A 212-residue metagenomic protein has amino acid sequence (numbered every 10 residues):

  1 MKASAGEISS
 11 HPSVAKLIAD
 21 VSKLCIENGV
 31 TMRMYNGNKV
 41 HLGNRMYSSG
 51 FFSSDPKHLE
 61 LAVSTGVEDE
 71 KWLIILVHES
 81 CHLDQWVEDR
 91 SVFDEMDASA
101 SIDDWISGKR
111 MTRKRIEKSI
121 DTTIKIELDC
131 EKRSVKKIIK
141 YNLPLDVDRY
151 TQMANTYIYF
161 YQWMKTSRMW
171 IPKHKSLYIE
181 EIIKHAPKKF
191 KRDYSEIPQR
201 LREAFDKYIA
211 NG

Functional and structural regions predicted by a protein language model:
M1-V40, P187-N211: A metal-dependent hydrolase signature that marks the N-terminal structural subdomain at the beginning of catalytic folds
G6-E7, H11-V14, S22-L24, N28-W72 (+2 more regions): Active-site scaffold of zinc-dependent metalloenzymes
G29, D84-Q85, S134, I138 (+1 more regions): Generic helix-packing signal
E70, W86-I126: Post-HEXXH active-site segment of zinc metalloproteases
S99-I106, K137-G212: Pan-zinc metallopeptidase signature
T123-K140: An active-site-proximal "capping" alpha-helix that borders the catalytic cofactor pocket
